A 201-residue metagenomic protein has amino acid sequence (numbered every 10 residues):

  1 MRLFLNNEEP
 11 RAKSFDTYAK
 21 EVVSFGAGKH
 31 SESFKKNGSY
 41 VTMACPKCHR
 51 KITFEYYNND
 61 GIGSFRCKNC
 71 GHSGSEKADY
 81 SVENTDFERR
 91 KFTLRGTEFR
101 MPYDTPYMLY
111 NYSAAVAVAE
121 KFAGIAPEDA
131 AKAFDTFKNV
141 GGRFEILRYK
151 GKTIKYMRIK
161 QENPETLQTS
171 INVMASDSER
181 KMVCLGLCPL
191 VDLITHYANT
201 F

Functional and structural regions predicted by a protein language model:
M1-Y18: N-terminal alpha-helical interaction blocks
N6, G26, C184-C188: Short beta-strand segments
E9-S14, S31-S33, V191-H196: Short, charged/polar "capping" segments at the starts of alpha-helices and the immediately preceding loops
K13-R100: Extended acidic/charged loop-beta regions that coordinate divalent cations and stabilize anionic phosphate/carboxylate
I62-S75, Y103-D135: A conserved, hydrophobic alpha-helical segment in the catalytic core of large ATP/adenylate-utilizing enzymes
T85-F87, A119-I159: Gly/charged, well-structured mid-domain segments that form the phosphate/adenylate-handling core of ATP-dependent
E98-P106, K155-Y156: A short glycine/serine-rich beta->alpha loop
V140, R158-F201: Active-site beta-alpha connecting loops in nucleotide-dependent enzymes
